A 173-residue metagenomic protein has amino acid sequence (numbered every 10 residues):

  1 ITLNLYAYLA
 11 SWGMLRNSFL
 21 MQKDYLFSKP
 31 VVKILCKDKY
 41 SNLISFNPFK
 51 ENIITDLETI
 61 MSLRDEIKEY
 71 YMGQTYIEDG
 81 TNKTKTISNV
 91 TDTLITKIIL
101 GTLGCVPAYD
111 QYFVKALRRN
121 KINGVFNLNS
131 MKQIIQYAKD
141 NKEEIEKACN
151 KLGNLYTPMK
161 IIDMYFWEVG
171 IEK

Functional and structural regions predicted by a protein language model:
I1-T86, G104-K173: An N-terminal alpha-helical hairpin/helix-loop-helix interaction module that forms a charged, gly/pro-flexible surface
I95-K97: Cytochrome P450 catalytic-core helices
L100: C-terminal substrate/ligand-recognition segments
